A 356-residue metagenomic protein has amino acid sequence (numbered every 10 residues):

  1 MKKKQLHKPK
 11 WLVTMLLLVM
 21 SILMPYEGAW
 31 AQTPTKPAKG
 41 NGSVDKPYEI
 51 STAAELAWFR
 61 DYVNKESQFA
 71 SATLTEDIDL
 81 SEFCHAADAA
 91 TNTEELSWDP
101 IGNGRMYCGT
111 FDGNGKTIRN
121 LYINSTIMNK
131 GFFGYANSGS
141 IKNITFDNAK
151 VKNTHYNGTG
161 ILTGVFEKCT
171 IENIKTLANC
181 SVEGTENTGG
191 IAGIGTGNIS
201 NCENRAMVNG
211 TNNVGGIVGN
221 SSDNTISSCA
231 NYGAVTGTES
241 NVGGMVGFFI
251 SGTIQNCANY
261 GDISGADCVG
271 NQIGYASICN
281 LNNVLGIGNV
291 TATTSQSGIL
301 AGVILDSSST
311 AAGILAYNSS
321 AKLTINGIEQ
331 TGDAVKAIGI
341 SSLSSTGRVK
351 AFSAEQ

Functional and structural regions predicted by a protein language model:
M1-K8: N-terminal secretory signal peptides that target proteins for export/translocation
K2, M24, S344-S345: Intrinsically disordered, low-complexity serine/threonine-rich segments
K8-K10, M15, D333: Intrinsic structural disorder/low-complexity segments
V13-P25: Bacterial N-terminal signal peptides
A29-Q356: Surface-exposed repetitive/solenoidal architectures
